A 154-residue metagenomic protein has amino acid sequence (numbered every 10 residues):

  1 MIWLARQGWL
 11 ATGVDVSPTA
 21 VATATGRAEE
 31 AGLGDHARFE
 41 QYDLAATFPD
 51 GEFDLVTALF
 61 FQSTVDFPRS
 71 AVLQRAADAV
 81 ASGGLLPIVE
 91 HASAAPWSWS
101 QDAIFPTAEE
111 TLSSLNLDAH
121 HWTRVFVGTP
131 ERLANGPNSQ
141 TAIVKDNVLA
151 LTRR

Functional and structural regions predicted by a protein language model:
M1-W9: Conserved SAM-binding loop of SAM-dependent methyltransferases across substrates and taxa, primarily the Class I
L10-D15: Conserved SAM-binding motif I beta-strand of class I
S17-T19: Conserved SAM/SAH-binding beta-strand->alpha-helix loop
A24-T25: Conserved SAM-binding loop
A31-L44: Conserved SAM-binding strand-loop segment of SAM-dependent methyltransferases
A45-L55: A short acidic, Gly/Pro-enriched loop at the edge of an enzyme's catalytic core that lines a small-molecule cofactor
S63-A76: A short, conserved alpha-helix within the catalytic core of class I
G83-H91: Conserved beta-strand signature within the Rossmann-like core of class I S-adenosyl-L-methionine
